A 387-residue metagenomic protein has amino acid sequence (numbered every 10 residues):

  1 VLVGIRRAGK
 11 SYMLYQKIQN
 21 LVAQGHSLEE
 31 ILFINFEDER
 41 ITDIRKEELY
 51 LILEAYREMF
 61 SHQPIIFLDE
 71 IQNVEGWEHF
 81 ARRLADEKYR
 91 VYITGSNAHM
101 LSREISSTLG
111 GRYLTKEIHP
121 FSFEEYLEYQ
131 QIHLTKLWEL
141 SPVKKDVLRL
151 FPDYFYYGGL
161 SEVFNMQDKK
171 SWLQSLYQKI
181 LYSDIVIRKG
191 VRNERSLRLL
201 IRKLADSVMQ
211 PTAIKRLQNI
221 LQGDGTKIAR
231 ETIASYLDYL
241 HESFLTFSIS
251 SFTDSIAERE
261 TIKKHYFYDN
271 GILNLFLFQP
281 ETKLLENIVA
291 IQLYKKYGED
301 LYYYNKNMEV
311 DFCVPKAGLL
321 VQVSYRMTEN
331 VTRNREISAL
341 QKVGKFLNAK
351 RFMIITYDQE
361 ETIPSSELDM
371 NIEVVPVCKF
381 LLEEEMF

Functional and structural regions predicted by a protein language model:
L2: Hydrophobic anchor at the beta1->P-loop junction of P-loop NTPases
R7: Walker A (P-loop) phosphate-binding loop of P-loop NTPases
K10-S11: Conserved lysine of the Walker
E30, N165-L320, Y325: Accessory nucleic acid-recognition modules appended to NTPase machines
L32-H62: Short glycine-rich substrate-engagement loop in P-loop NTPases that contacts/grips substrate
R90-S96, E117: Structural recognition of the conserved hydrophobic beta-strand(s) that form the central parallel beta-sheet of P-loop
E104-P211: Interdomain motor-coupling "hinge/lid" segment immediately C-terminal to the ATP-binding subdomain of NTP-driven enzymes
Q359-F387: Domain-level recognition of nuclease-like catalytic cores that cleave nucleotide substrates
